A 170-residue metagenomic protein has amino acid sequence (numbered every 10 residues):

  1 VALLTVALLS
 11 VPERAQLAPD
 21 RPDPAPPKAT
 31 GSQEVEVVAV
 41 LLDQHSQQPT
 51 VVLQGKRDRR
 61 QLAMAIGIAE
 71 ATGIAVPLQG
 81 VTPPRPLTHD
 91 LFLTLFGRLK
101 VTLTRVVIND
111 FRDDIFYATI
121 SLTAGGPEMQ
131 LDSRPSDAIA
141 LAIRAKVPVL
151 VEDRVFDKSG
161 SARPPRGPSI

Functional and structural regions predicted by a protein language model:
V1-S10: Bacterial N-terminal signal peptides
S10-P19: Signal peptide processing junction and immediate N-terminal pro/mature segment of secreted/exported proteins
A18-I170: Divalent-cation
